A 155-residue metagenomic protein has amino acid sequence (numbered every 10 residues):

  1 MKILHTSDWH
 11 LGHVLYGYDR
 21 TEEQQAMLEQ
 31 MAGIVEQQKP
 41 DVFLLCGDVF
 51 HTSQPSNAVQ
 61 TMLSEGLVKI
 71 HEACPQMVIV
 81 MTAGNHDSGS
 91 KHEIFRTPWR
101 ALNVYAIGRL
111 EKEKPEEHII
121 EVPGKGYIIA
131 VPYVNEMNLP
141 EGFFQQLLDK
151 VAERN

Functional and structural regions predicted by a protein language model:
M1-V68, P75: N-terminal active-site segment of His-dependent metallophosphoesterases
T6-S7, F43-D48, V78-N85, A106-L110: Active-site neighborhood of phospho(di)ester-bond hydrolases with catalytic His/Asp-centered motifs
Q30, T61-K69, I94-T97, Q146 (+1 more regions): Alpha-helical scaffolding segments of alpha/beta enzyme cores, especially the outer helices of TIM-barrel or partial
I34-V35, I70, V151-N155: Hydrophobic helix-cap positions at the C-terminus of alpha-helices in RecA-like/P-loop ATPase nucleotide-binding cores
P55, A83-N155: His/Asp/Glu-rich metal-coordinating catalytic cores of metallo-dependent phosphodiesterases/hydrolases acting on
C74-M77, N155: Short helix-terminating capping/connector loops at secondary-structure junctions
